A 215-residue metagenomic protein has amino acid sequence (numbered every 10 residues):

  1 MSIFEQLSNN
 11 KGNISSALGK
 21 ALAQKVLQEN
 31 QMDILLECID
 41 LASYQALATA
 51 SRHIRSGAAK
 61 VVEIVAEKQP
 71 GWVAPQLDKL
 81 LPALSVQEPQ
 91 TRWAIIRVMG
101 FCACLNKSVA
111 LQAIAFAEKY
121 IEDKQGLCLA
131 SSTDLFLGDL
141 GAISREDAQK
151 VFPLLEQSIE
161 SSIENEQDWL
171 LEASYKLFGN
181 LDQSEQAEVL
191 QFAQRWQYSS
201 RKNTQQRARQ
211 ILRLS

Functional and structural regions predicted by a protein language model:
M1-E5, E29-S43, P70-A83, K107-I121 (+2 more regions): Amphipathic alpha-helical scaffolding segments comprising HEAT/armadillo-like alpha-solenoid repeats
M1-K68, Y198, K202-S215: N-terminal alpha-helical scaffold/docking segments in eukaryotic complex subunits
I3-L18, L47-K60, P89-I96, G126-D134 (+1 more regions): HEAT-repeat alpha-solenoid elements in large eukaryotic scaffold proteins
A17, D33, H53, P75 (+7 more regions): Structural detector for tandem alpha-solenoid helical repeats, activating at a conserved register within the helical
A46, A50, A83, Q87-E88 (+6 more regions): Structural signature of alpha-solenoid helical repeat scaffolds
E63-I64, G100, G138-D139, Y175-G179 (+1 more regions): Structural signature of alpha-helical solenoid repeat scaffolds
L84-S132: Hydrophobic, well-structured mid-protein blocks that either form specific transmembrane helices
L140-I143, Q157-N203: Extended alpha-helical scaffolding segments
